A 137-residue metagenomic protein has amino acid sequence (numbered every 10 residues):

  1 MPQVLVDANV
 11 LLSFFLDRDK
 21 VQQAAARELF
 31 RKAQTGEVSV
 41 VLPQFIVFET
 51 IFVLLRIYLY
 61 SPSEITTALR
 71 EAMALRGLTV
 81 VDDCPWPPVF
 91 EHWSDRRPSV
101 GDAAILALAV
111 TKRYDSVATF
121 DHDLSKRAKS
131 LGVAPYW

Functional and structural regions predicted by a protein language model:
M1-L42, Y58-E64, L131-W137: Short, well-structured N-terminal submotif of metal-dependent ribonuclease cores
M1-Q3, L106-W137: Acidic, PIN/NYN-like endoribonuclease modules and their adjacent C-terminal/linker elements
L11, V47, L124-S125: A generic structural signal for short hydrophobic patches within well-formed alpha-helices
S13-F15, V53, R127: Residues that scaffold the ATP/ADP-binding catalytic core of kinase and kinase-like folds
V41-Q44, T119: Short beta-strand segments at enzyme active-site cores
I51, L55-G77: Active-site-proximal, substrate-binding regions of enzyme catalytic domains and RNA-binding/basic surfaces
G77-H122: Active-site neighborhoods of divalent-metal-dependent phosphate/nucleic-acid chemistry enzymes
